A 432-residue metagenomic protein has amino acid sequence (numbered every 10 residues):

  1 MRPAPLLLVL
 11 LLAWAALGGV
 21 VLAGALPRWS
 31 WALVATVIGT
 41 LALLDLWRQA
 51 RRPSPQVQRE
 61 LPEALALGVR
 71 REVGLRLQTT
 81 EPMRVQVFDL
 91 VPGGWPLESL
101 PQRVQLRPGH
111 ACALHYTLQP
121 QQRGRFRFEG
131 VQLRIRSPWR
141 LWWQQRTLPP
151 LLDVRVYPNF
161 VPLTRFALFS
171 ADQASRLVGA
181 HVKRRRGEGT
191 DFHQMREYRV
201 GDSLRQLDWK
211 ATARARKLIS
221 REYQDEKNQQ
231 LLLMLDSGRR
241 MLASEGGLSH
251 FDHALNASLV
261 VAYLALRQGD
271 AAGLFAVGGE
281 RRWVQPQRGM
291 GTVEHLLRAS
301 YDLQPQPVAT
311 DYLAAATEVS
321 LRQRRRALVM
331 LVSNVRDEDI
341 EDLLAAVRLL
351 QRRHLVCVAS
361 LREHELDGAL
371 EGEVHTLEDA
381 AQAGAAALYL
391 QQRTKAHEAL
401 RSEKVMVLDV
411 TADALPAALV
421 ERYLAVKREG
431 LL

Functional and structural regions predicted by a protein language model:
M1-Q58: Extracellular/lumenal glycan-associated context and N-glycosylation machinery
R2-L7, W31, D339, Y423-L432: C-terminal signal-anchor/stop-transfer transmembrane helix together with its immediate cytosolic, Lys/Arg-enriched
T36-G291, R326-L331, A345-L349, A359: An amphipathic, basic-hydrophobic helix/alpha-beta surface used to engage anionic, phosphate-rich ligands or surfaces
T292-L328: Von Willebrand factor
E294-L296, E365-K395: Acidic, Ser/Thr-rich peripheral helices and adjacent loops at domain boundaries
V335-E341: Active-site glycine- and acidic-residue-rich loops that bind and position anionic ligands or nucleotide-like cofactors
C357-D367: Short, flexible loop segments at boundaries between secondary-structure elements
L388-E429: C-terminal helix of von Willebrand factor
